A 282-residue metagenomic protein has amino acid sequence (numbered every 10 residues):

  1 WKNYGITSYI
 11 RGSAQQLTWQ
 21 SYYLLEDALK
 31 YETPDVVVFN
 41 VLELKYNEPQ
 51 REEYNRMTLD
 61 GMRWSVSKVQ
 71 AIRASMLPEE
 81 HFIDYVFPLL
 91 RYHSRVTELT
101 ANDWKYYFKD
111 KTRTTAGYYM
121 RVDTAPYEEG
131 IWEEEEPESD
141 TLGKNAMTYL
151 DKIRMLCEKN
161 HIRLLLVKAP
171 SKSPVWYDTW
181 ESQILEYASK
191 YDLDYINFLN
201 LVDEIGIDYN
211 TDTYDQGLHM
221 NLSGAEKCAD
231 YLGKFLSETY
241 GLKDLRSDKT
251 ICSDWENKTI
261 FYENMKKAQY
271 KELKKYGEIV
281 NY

Functional and structural regions predicted by a protein language model:
W1-A71: Membrane-embedded segments
N3, D27-Y31, N40, L44 (+4 more regions): Structured segments of extracytoplasmic/periplasmic soluble domains in secreted or envelope-associated proteins
Q15-W19, Y31-E32, D140-M147, V175-D178 (+1 more regions): Soluble non-cytosolic domains of exported or imported proteins
Q16-W19, A71-A74, L201-I207: A short acidic, often aromatic-flanked loop/helix-cap motif at beta-alpha or helix-coil junctions that lines enzyme
S21-L24, P78, F82, A146-Y149 (+5 more regions): Stable alpha-helical elements in mature extracytoplasmic
V36-Y46, Y107-E204: Conserved, well-ordered alpha-helix/loop/beta-strand core segments that scaffold catalytic motifs
Y54-N160, R246-Y282: Secreted/periplasmic serine-hydrolase-like ester/acetyl group-modifying domain
D178-S253, N257, E263-Y282: C-terminal regions of proteins
